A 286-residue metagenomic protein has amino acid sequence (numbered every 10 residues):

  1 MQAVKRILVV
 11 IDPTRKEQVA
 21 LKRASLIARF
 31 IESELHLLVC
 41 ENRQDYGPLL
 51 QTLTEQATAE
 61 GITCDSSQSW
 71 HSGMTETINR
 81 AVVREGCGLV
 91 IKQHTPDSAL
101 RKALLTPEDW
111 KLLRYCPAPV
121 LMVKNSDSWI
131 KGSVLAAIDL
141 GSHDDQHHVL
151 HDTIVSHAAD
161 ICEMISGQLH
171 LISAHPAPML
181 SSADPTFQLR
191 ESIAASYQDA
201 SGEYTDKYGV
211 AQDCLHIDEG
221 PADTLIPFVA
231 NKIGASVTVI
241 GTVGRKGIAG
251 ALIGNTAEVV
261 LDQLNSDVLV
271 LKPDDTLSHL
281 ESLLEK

Functional and structural regions predicted by a protein language model:
M1-L49, S133-D184, K207-V210, V268 (+1 more regions): Small/aliphatic-rich secondary-structure junction motif
M1-Q18, G88-L89, H94, L104 (+5 more regions): Intrinsically disordered or low-complexity boundary/linker segments at protein termini and domain junctions
M1-Q2, D45, E55, A59-L100 (+3 more regions): Structural beta-alpha unit
H36-L38, D65-S69, L121, H170-I172 (+2 more regions): General small-molecule cofactor/ligand-binding pocket signal
Q93-K111, I240-Q263: Glycine-rich, Arg-bearing micro-motifs that act as flexible, cationic patches
